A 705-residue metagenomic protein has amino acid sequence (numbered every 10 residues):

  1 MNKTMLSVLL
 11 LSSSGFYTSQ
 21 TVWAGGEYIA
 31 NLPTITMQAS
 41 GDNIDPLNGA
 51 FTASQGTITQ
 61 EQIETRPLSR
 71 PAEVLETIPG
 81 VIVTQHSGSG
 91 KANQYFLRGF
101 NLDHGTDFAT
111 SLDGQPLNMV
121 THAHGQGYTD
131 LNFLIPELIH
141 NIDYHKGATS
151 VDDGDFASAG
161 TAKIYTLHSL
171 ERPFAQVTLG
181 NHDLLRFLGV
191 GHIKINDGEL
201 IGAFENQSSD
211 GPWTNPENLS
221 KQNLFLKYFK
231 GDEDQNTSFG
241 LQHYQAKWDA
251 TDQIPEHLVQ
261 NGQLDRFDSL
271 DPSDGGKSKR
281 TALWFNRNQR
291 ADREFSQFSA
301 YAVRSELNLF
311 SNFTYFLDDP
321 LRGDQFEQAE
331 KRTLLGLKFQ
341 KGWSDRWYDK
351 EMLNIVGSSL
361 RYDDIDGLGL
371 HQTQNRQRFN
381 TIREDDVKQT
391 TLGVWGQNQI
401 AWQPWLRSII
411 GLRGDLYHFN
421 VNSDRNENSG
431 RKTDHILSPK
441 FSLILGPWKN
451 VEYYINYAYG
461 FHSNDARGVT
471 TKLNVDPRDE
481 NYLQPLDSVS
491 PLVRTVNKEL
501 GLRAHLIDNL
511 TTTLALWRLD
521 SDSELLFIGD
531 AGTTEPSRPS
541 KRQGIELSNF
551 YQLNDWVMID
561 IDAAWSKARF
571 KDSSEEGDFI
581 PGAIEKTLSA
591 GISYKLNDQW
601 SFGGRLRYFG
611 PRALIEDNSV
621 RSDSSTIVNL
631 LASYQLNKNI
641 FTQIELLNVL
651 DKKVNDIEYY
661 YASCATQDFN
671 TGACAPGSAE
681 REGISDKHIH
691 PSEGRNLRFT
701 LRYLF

Functional and structural regions predicted by a protein language model:
P33-R66, K91-Q94: N-terminal periplasmic "start-of-domain" segments of outer-membrane beta-barrel proteins
I63, P611-R612, Y634-F705: C-terminal beta-signal and adjacent terminal beta-strands/loops of Gram-negative outer-membrane beta-barrel proteins
A72, E76-M119: Extracytoplasmic beta-strand/coil segments of soluble accessory domains associated with Gram-negative outer-membrane
P116-K146, I164-Y165: Short acidic/polar hinge/loop motifs at secondary-structure boundaries that mediate gating or recognition
F174-S208, W213-T251, D274-R293, W343 (+3 more regions): Transmembrane beta-barrel wall of Gram-negative outer-membrane proteins
N236-Y244, G276-D424, I444, L506 (+3 more regions): Face-selective signature of the C-terminal outer-membrane beta-barrel domain
N288-R290, F295-F313, G446, E452-G460 (+2 more regions): Membrane-embedded beta-barrel scaffold of Gram-negative outer-membrane proteins
G342-S344, T511-S521, P536-D617, T700-L704: Gram-negative outer-membrane beta-barrel transporters
